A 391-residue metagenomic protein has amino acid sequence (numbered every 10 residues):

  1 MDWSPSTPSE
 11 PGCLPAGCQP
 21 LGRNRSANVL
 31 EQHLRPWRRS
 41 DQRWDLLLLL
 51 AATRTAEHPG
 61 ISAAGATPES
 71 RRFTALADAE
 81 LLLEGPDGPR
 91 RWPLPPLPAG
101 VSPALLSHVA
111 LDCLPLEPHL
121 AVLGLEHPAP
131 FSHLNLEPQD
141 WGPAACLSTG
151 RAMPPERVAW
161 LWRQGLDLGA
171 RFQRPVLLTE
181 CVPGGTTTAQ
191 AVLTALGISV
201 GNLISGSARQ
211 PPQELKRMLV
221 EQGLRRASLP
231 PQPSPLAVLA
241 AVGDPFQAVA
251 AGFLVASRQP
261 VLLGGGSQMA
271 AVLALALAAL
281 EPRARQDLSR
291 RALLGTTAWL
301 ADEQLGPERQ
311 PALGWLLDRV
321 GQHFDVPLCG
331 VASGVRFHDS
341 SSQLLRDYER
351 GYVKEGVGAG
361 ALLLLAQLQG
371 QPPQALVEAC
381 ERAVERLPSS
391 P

Functional and structural regions predicted by a protein language model:
D2-T179, P183-P391: N-terminal loops that bind phosphate or other acidic moieties and the adjacent beta-alpha structural core
